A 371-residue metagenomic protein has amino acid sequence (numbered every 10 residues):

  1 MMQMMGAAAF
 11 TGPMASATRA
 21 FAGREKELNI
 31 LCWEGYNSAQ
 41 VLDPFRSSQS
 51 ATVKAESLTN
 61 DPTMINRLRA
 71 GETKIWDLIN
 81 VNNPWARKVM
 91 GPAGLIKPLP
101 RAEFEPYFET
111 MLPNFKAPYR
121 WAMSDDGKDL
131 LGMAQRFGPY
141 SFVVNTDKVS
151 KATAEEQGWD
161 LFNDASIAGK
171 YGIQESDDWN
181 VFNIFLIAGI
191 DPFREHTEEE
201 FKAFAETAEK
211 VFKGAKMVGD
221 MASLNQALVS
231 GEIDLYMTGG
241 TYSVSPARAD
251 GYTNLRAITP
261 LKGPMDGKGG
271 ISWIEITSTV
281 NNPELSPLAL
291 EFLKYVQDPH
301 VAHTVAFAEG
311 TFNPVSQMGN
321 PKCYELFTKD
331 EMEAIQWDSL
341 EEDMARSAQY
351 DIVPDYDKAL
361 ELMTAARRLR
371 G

Functional and structural regions predicted by a protein language model:
M1-A20: N-terminal export signals
F21-A22, E275-D343: Mature extracytoplasmic/periplasmic domains
F21-V89: Early extracytoplasmic/lumenal segment of secretory-pathway proteins
K88, G172-S176, N180-I184, P192-P260: Ligand-binding pocket segment of bilobal, Venus flytrap-like solute-binding proteins
K88-F137, A152-E155: Hinge/lid segment of periplasmic solute-binding proteins
K97-Y107, L235, T253-I271, V280-N281: Short beta-strand->loop
K148-E156, G189-E195, P283-A289: Short helix-loop capping/hinge motifs at secondary-structure junctions, enriched in acidic/polar residues
A334-G371: Conserved C-terminal helix/tail region of periplasmic/extracytoplasmic solute-binding proteins
